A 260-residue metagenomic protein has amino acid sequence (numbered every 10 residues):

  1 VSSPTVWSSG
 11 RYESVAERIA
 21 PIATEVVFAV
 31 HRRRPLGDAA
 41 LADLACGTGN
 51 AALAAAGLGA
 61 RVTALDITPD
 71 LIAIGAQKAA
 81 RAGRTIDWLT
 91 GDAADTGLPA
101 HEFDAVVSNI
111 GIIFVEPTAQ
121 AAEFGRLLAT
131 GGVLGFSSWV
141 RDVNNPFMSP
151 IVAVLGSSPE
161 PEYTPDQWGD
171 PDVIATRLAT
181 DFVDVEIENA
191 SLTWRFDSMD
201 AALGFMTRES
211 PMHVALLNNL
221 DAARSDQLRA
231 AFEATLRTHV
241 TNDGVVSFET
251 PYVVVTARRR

Functional and structural regions predicted by a protein language model:
V1-G37, N50, A54, I74: Conserved class I S-adenosyl-L-methionine
S9-Y12, A23-V27, A52, A121 (+5 more regions): A general structural signal for well-ordered alpha-helical segments in protein cores
I19, T48-N50, Q167-R260: Conserved Class I S-adenosyl-L-methionine
A40-T96: Class I SAM-dependent methyltransferase SAM/SAH-binding core
A94-V106: A short acidic, Gly/Pro-enriched loop at the edge of an enzyme's catalytic core that lines a small-molecule cofactor
A105-T118, V140: A short SAM/SAH-binding and catalytic strip from SAM-dependent methyltransferases
A119, G125, A129-D197, L217 (+1 more regions): Conserved catalytic/acceptor-binding region of the Class I
